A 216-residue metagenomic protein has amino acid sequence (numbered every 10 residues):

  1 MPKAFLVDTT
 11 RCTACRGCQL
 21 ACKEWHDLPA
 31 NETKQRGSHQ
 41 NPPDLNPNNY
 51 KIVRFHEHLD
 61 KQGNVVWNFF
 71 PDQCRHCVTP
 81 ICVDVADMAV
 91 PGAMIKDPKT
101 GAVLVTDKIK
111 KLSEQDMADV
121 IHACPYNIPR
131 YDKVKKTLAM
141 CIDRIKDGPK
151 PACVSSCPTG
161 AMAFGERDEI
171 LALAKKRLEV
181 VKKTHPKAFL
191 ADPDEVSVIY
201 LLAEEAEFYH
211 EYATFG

Functional and structural regions predicted by a protein language model:
M1-G216: Non-ligating segments of multi-cofactor redox enzymes
